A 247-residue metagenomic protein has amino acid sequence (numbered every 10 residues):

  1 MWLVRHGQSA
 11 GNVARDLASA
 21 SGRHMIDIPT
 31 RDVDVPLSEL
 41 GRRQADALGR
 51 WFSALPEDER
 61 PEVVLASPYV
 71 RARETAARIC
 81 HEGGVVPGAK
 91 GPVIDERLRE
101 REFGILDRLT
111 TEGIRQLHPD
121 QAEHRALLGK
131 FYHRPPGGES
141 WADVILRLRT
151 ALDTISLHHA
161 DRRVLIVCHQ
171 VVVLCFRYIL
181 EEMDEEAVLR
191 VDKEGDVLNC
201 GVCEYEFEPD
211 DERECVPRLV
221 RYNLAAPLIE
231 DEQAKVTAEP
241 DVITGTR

Functional and structural regions predicted by a protein language model:
M1, R101-R115, Y178-R247: Acidic, low-complexity terminal tails and accessory targeting/binding regions of phosphate-metabolizing enzymes
M1-G7, I166: Short, hydrophobic/glycine-enriched beta-strand segments
W2, G11, D16, R43-E123 (+3 more regions): Phosphate-coordination/substrate-recognition cap region in phosphate-metabolizing enzymes
H6, G41, H169: Short, conserved phosphate/pyrophosphate- and ester-handling motifs at nucleotide-, phospho-/glycolipid
A18-A45: Short catalytic helix/loop segments, enriched in acidic residues and glycine and frequently bearing histidine
I28-P36, A122-A142: Short glycine/proline- and acidic residue-enriched helix-loop micro-motifs that form flexible lids or anion-recognition
L55-E59, I155-R162: Glycine-rich phosphate-binding loop signature in dinucleotide/nucleotide-binding domains
A66-S67, L146, V167-C168: Short beta-strand scaffold positions
